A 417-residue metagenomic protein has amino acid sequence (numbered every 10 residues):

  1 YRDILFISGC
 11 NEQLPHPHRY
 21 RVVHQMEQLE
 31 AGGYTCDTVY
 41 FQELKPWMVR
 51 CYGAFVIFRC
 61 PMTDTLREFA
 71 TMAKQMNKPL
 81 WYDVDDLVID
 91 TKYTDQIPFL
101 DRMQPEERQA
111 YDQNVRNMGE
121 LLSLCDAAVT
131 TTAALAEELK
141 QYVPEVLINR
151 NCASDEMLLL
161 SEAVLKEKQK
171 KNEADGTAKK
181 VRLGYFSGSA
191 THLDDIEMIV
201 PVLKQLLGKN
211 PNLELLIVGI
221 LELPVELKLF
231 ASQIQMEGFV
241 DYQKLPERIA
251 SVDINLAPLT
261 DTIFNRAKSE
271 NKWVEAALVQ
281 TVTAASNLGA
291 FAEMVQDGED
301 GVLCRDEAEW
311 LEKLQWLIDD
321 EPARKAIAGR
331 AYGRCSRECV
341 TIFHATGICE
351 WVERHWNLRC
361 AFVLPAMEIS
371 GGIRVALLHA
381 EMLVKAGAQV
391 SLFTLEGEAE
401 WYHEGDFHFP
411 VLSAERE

Functional and structural regions predicted by a protein language model:
Y1-F55, P61, N357-R416: N-terminal pre-catalytic "stem/leader" segment of glycosyltransferase-like enzymes
S8-G32, N151-S251, V375-E381, A386: Conserved catalytic-core segment of nucleotide-activated headgroup transferases in glycan assembly
T71-Q75, P105-A127: Membrane-proximal helix-turn-helix segments that form the acceptor-binding/catalytic region of lipid-linked
Y82-V115, D155-E162, E167-K168, G176-K179 (+1 more regions): Acceptor-binding helix/loop patch of EC 2.4 sugar-transfer enzymes, predominantly nucleotide-sugar-dependent
D90, D194, D241-R248, D253-L278 (+1 more regions): Nucleotide-sugar-dependent
S123-K170: Donor nucleotide-sugar binding/catalytic pocket of nucleotide-sugar-dependent glycosyltransferases
D297-A308, W316-P322: Conserved acidic donor-binding segment of nucleotide-sugar-dependent glycosyltransferases
P322-E353: A charged, aromatic-enriched C-terminal amphipathic alpha-helix characteristic of glycosyltransferases across folds
